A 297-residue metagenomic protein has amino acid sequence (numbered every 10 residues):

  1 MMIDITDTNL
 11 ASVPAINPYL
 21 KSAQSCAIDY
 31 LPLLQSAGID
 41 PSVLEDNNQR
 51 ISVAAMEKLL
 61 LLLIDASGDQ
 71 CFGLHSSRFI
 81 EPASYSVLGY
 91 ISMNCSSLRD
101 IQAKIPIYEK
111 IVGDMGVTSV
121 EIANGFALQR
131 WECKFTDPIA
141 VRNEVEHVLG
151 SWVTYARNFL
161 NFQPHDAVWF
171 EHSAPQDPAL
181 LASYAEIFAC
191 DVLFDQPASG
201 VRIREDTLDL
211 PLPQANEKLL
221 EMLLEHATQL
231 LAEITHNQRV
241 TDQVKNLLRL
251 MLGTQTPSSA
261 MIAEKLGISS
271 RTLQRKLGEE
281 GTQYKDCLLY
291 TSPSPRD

Functional and structural regions predicted by a protein language model:
M1-G125: N-terminal low-complexity or simple alpha-helical regulatory segments that function as activation/interaction modules
T6, M251, Q283-K285: Short, contiguous acidic/charged loop-to-helix segments that flank catalytic cores in large enzymes
S22-S25, Y155-N158, S294: Active-site catalytic microenvironments for nucleophilic, acid-base chemistry
L98-S270, G278-E280: Alpha-helical bundle regulatory/interaction domains
Q274-C287: HTH DNA-binding helix-turn interface
Y290-D297: Conserved small/polar residues in nucleotide/adenosyl-binding loops
